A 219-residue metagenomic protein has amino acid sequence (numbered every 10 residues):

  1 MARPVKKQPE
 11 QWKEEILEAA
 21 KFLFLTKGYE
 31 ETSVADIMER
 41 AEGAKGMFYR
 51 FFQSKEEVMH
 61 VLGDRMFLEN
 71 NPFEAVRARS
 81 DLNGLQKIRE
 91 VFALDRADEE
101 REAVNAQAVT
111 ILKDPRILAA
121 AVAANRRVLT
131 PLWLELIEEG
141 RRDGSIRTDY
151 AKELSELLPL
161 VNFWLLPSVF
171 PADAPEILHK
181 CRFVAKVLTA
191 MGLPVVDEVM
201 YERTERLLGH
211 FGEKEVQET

Functional and structural regions predicted by a protein language model:
M1, P131, E135-E138, R142 (+1 more regions): C-terminal peripheral helix-coil segments that are non-catalytic and often amphipathic
P9, M59, G63, F67 (+2 more regions): Amphipathic, non-transmembrane alpha-helical scaffold segments
E15, L23-E57, V61: Helix-turn-helix
V61, R65, P72-N105, S155-L158: Hydrophobic alpha-helical connector segments
L85-Q86, A124-N125, E138-L157, A174-H179: All-alpha amphipathic helical-bundle segments outside canonical DNA-binding/catalytic cores that form hydrophobic
E100-I146: Short secondary-structure transition hinges
